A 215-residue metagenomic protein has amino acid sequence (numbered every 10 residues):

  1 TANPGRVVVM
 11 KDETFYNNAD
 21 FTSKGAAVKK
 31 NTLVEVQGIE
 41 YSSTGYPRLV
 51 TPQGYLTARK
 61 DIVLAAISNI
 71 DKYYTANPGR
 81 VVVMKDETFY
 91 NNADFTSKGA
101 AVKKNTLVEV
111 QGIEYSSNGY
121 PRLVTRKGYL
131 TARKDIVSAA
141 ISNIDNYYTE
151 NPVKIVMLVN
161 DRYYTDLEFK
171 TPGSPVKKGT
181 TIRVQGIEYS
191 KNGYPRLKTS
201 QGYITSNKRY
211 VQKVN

Functional and structural regions predicted by a protein language model:
A2-Y46, D61-R122, Y129, K134-R196 (+2 more regions): Beta-loop motif signature
